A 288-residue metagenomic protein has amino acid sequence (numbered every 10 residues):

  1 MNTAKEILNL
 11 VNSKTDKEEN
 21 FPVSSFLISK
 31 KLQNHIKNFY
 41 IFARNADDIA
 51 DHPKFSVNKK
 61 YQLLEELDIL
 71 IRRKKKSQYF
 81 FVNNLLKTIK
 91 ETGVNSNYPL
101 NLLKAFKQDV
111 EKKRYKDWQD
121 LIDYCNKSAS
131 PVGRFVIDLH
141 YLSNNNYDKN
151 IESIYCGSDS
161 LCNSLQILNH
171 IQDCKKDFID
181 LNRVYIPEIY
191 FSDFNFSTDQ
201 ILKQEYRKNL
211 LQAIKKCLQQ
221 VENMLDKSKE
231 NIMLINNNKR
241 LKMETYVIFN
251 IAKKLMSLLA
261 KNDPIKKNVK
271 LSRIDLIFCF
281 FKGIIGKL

Functional and structural regions predicted by a protein language model:
M1-L165, K175-L288: Catalytic cores of Mg2+-dependent Asp-rich isoprenoid enzymes
H170: Divalent-cation
